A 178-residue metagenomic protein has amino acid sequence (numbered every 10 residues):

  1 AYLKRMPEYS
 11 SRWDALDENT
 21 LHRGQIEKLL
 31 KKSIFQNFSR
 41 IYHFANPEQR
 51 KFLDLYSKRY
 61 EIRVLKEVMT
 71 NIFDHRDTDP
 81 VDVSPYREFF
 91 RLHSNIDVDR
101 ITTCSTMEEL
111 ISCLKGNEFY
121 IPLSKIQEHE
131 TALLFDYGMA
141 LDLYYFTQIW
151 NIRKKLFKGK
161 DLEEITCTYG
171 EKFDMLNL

Functional and structural regions predicted by a protein language model:
A1-L178: N-terminal domain-start signal
